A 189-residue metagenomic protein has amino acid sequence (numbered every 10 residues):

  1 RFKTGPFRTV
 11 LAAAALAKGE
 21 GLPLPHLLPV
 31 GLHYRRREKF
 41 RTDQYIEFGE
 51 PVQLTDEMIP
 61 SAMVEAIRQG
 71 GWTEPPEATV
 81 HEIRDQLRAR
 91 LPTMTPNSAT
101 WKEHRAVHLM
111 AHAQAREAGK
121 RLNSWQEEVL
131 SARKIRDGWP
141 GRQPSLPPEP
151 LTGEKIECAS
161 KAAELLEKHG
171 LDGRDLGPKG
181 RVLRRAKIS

Functional and structural regions predicted by a protein language model:
T4, R8, A14-S189: Membrane-interfacial terminal anchoring regions of lipid-handling membrane enzymes
